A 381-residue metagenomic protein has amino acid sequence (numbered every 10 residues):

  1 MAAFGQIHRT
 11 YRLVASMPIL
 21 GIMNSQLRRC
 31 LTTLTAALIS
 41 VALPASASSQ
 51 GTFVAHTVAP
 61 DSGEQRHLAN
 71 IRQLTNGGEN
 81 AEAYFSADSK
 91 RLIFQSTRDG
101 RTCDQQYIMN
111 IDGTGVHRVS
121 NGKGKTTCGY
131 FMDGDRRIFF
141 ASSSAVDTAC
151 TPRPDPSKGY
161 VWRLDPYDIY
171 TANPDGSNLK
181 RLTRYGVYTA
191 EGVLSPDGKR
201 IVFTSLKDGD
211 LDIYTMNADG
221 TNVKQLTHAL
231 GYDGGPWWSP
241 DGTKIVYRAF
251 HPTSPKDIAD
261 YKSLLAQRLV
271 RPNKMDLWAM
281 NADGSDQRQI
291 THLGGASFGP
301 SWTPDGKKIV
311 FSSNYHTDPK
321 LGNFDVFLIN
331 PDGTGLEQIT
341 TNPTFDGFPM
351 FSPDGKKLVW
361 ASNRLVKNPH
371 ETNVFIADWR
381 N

Functional and structural regions predicted by a protein language model:
T32-A42: Bacterial N-terminal signal peptides
G51-A69, Y167: Blade/loop signatures of beta-propeller domains
N70-I71, T114-H117, G159, S177-R181 (+3 more regions): Predominantly a core beta-strand signature of beta-propeller blades across repeat-based propeller domains
N76-E79, S96-Q106, N121-T126, A141-D168 (+9 more regions): A flexible loop/linker signature enriched in serine peptidases of the S9 family
A87-D88, D133-G134, P196-D197, P240-D241 (+2 more regions): Residue-level detector of Asp-centered blade-edge/turn motifs that repeat once per structural unit in beta-propeller
L92-I93, I138, I201, I245 (+2 more regions): Hydrophobic beta-strand positions that form the internal "hydrophobic ladder" of WD40/Gbeta-like beta-propeller blades
N110-T114, N173-S177, N217-T221, N281-S285 (+2 more regions): Short loop/turn segments that connect beta-strands within beta-propeller blades
